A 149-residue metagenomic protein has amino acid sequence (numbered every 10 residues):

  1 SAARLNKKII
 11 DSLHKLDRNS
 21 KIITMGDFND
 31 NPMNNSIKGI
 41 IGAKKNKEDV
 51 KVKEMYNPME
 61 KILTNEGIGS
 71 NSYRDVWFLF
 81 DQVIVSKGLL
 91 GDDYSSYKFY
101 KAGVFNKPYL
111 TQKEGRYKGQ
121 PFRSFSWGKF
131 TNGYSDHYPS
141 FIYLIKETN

Functional and structural regions predicted by a protein language model:
S1-K8: Metal-dependent phosphoester/phosphodiester hydrolase catalytic core
D11-I23, N29-N149: Metal-dependent phosphoester-hydrolase catalytic domains
